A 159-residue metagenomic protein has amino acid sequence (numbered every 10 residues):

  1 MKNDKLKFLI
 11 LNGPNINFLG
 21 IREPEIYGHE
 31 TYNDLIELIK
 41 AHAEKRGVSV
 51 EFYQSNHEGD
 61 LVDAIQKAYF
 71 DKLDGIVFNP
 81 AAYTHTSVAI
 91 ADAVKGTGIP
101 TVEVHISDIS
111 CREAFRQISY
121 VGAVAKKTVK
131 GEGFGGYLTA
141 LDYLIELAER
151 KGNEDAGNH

Functional and structural regions predicted by a protein language model:
D4-F8: Extreme N-terminal starter segment of soluble prokaryotic enzymes
P14-I16, A81-T84, S107-I109: Short glycine-rich anion-binding loops that position phosphate/pyrophosphate groups of nucleotides and phosphorylated
N15-I16, E23, H57: Short, glycine/serine-rich, charged loops/turns that create anion-binding and catalytic segments at active sites
L19-N33: Glycine- and acidic-residue-enriched helix-capping/strand-helix junction motifs
A41-Y53: Short beta-strand elements in bilobed, periplasmic/extracellular small-molecule ligand-binding domains
R46, T97, A123-V124: Short, structured coil segments at secondary-structure junctions
F52, V102, C111-D155: Short, glycine-/small-residue-rich phosphate/pyrophosphate-handling segment
Q54-G98: N-terminal small/polar loop signature for handling phosphorylated ligands or for N-terminal nucleophile
